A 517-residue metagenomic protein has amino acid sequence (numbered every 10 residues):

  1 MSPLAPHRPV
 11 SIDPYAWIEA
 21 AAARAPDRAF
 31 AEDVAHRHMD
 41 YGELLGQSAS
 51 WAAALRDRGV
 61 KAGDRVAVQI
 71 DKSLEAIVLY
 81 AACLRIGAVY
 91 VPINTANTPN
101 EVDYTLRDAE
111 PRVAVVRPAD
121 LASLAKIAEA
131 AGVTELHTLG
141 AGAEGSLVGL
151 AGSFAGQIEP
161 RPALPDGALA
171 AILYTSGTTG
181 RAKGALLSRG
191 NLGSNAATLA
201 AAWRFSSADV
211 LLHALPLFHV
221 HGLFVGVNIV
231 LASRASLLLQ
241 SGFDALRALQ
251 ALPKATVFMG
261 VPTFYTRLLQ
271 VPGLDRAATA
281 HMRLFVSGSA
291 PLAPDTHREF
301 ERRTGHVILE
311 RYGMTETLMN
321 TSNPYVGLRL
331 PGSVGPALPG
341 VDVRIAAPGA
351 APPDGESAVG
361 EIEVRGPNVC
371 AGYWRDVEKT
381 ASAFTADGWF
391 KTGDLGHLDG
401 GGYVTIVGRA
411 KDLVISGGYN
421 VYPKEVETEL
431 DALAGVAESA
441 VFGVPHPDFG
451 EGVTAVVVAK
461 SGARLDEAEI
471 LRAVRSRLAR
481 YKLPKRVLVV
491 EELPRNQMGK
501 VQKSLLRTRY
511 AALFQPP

Functional and structural regions predicted by a protein language model:
P9-S11, P26-A29, A143, A155-Y174 (+2 more regions): Conserved pre-ATP/AMP-binding loop-to-beta segment of ANL
V10-S11, A29-S73, I77-A81, T98-D103 (+1 more regions): Conserved AMP-binding/adenylate-forming core of the ANL superfamily
H38-G42, A170-S194: Conserved AMP-binding A3 loop
L44-A53, D166, A185-S206, A214-F218 (+4 more regions): Conserved structural elements of the adenylate-forming
N97, A114, G366, A371-G372 (+5 more regions): AMP-binding/adenylate-forming catalytic core of the ANL superfamily
A119-D166, V271-P272, Q515: ANL superfamily adenylate-forming
G193-V210, F218-V257, V271-G273: Conserved AMP-binding/adenylation subdomain of ANL enzymes
A255-G260, L269-L330, D342: Gly/Ser/Thr-rich phosphate-binding loop
